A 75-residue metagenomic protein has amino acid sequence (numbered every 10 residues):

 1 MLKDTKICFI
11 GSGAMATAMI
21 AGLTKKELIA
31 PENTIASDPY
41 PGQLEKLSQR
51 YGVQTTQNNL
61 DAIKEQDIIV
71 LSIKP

Functional and structural regions predicted by a protein language model:
M1-R50, Q54-Q57, D61: NAD(P)+-binding Rossmann beta1-loop-alpha1 motif at the extreme N-terminus of oxidoreductases
Q66: An anion/phosphate-binding loop that grips the pyrophosphate of nucleotide cofactors and donors
V70-K74: Redox-cofactor binding/interface segments in oxidoreductases and associated redox assembly factors
